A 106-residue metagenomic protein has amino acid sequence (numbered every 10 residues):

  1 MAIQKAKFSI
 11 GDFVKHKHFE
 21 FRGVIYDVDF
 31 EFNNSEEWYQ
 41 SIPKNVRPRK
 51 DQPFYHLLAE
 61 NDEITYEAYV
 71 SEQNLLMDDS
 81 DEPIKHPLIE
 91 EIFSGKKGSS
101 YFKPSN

Functional and structural regions predicted by a protein language model:
M1, E36, N45-R47, D79: Charge-rich, low-complexity amphipathic helices in intrinsically disordered tails/linkers adjacent to domains
M1-F13, H18-R22, D29-F32, K103-N106: Mixed-charge, Lys/Arg-rich low-complexity intrinsically disordered regions
D12, S41-V46: Intrinsically disordered, low-complexity boundary segments flanking structured domains
R22-V24, H56: Generic detector of isolated residues embedded in canonical secondary-structure elements
I25-Y26, E37: Short amphipathic alpha-helical leader/targeting segments
D27-D29, A59: Residue-level signal for short segments within beta-strands and strand-turn junctions of well-structured beta-sheet
F32-S41: Short, solvent-exposed secondary-structure boundary/capping segments
R47-N106: Intrinsically disordered, low-complexity, charged/polar segments
